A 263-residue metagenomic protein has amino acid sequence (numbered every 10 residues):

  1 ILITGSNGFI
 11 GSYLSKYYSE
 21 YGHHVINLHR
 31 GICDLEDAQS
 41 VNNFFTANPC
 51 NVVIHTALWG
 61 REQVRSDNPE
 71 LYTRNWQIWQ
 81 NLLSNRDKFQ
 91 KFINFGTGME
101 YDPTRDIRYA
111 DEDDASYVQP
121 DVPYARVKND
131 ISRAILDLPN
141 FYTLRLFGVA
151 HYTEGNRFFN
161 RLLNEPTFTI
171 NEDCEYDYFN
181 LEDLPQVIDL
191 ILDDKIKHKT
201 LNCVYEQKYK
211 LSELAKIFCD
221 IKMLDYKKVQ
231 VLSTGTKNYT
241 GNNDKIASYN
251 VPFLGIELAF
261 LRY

Functional and structural regions predicted by a protein language model:
I1-Y21: N-terminal Rossmann NAD(P)H-binding glycine-rich loop of SDR-like oxidoreductase domains
T4, L28, V53-W59, F92-G98 (+2 more regions): SDR active-site strand-loop-helix element
L35-Q77, N85-D87: NAD(P)H-binding glycine-rich loop region in Rossmannoid oxidoreductase-like domains and their noncatalytic homologs
F44, K210-K216, V229-Y263: Conserved C-terminal active-site "lid" loop/helix of NAD(P)H-dependent oxidoreductases that clamps the redox cofactor
Q80-D121: Conserved Rossmann-fold NAD(P)-dependent oxidoreductase catalytic core, especially the SDR/UDP-sugar
D121, R133-D183, L190: NAD(P)-dependent short-chain dehydrogenase/reductase
P123, V127: Active-site helix of classical SDR
P166, V187-L190, D194-K237: Mid/C-terminal beta-alpha module of Rossmann-like enzyme folds, strongest in SDR-family dehydrogenases/epimerases
